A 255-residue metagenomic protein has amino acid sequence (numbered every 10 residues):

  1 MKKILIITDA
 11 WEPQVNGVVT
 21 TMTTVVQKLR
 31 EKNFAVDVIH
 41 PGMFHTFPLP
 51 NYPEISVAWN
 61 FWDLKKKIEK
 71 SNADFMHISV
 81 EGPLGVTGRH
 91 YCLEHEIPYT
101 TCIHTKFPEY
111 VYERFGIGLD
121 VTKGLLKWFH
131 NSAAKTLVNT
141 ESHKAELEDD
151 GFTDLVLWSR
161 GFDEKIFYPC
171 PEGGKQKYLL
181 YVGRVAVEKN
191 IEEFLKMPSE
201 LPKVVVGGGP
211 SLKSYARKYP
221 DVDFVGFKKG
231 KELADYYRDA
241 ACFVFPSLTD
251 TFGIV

Functional and structural regions predicted by a protein language model:
P98, E109-W128: Nucleotide-sugar donor phosphate/pyrophosphate-binding loop at the beta->alpha transition of glycosyltransferases
G124-P169: Donor nucleotide-sugar binding/catalytic pocket of nucleotide-sugar-dependent glycosyltransferases
F162-K177, S214-A216: Acidic anion/phosphate-binding donor-loop and adjacent secondary structure in glycosyltransferase catalytic cores
P171-V206: Conserved donor-binding/catalytic core segment of Leloir-type glycosyltransferases
K213-E232: Nucleotide-activated donor-binding/catalytic signature segment of Leloir-type glycosyltransferases, i.e., the conserved
D235-A240: Short alpha-helical donor nucleotide-sugar binding micro-motif in glycosyltransferases
L248: Aromatic "clamp/platform" in nucleotide-sugar-dependent glycosyltransferases that forms part of the donor/acceptor
